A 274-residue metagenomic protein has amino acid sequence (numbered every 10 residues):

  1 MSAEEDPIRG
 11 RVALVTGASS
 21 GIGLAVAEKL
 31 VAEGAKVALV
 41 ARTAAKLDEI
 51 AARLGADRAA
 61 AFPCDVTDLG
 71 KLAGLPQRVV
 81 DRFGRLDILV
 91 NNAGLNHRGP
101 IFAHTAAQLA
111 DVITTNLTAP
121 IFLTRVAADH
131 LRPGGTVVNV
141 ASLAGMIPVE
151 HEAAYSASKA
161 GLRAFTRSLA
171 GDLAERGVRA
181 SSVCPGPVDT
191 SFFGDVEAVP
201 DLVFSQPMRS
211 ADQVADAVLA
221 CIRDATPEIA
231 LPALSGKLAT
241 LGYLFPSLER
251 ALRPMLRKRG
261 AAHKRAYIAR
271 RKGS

Functional and structural regions predicted by a protein language model:
V12, S19-S20: Conserved glycine-rich cofactor-binding loop
E33-I50: Conserved glycine-rich Rossmann-like NAD(P)H-binding loop of the short-chain dehydrogenase/reductase
P63-G74, A106: The beta1-alpha1 cofactor-binding region of Rossmann-like NAD(H)/NADP(H)-dependent oxidoreductases
P100-I101, T105-A110: Substrate-binding pocket helix/loop in short-chain dehydrogenase/reductase
T124, S158: Active-site helix of classical SDR
S142: Residue(s) in the substrate-gating loop at a strand-loop-helix junction that position the organic substrate next
S182, L202-A239: C-terminal helical subdomain
